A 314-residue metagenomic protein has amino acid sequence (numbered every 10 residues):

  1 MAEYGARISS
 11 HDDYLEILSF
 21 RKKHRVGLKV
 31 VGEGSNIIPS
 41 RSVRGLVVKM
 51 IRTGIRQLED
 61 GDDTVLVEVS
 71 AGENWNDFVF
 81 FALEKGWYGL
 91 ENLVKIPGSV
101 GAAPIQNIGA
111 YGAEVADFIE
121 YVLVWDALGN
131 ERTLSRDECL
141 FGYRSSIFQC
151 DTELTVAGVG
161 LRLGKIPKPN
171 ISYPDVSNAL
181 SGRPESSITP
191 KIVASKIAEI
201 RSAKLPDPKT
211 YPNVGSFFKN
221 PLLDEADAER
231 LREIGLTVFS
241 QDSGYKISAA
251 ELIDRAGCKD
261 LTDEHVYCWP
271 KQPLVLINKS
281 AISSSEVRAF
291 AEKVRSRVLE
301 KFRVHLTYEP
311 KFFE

Functional and structural regions predicted by a protein language model:
M1-L128: Anion-binding (especially nucleotide phosphate/pyrophosphate-binding) glycine-rich loop and adjoining beta-alpha core
I37, E131-S285, K301-E314: Phosphate/pyrophosphate- and phosphate-bearing ligand-binding catalytic cores of soluble enzymes
W87, S284-V287: Beta-rich strand-turn-strand
V294: Phosphate/pyrophosphate-binding loops and the adjoining catalytic core of nucleotide-dependent enzymes
V298: Conserved ATP-binding N-box helix of the HATPase_c
